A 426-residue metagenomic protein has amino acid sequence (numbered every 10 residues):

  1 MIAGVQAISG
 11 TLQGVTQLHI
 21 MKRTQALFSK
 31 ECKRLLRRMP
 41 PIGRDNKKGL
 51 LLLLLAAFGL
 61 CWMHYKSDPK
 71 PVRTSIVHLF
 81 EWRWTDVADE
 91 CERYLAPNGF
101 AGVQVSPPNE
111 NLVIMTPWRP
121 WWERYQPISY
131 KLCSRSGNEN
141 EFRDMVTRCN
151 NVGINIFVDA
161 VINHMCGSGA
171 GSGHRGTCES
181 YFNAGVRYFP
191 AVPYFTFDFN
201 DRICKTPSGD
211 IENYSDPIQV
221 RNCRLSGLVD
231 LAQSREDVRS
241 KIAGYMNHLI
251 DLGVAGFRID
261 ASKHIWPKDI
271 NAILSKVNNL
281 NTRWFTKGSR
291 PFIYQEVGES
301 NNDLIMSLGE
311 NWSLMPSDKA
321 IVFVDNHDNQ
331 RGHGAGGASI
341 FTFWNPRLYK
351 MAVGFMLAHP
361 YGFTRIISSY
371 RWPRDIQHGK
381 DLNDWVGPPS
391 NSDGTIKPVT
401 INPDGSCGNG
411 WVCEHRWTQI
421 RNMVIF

Functional and structural regions predicted by a protein language model:
M1-R44: Short, low-complexity, Lys/Arg-enriched N-terminal segments of secretory-pathway carbohydrate enzymes
G49-L60: Hydrophobic membrane-insertion alpha-helices, especially the h-region of bacterial N-terminal signal peptides
C61-E90, P97-L252, K268-S307, S313: Substrate-binding/active-site clefts of carbohydrate-active enzymes
V77-H78, G256-S262: Short catalytic-loop micro-motif centered on adjacent basic/acidic residues
G227, I250, V254-F257, D328-S339: Flexible glycine/proline-enriched surface loops and loop-helix/loop-strand junctions
S262, P267-K268: C-terminal, well-structured subdomains that either form a transmembrane helix-short loop-helix hairpin in multi-pass
D303-F426: Active-site-proximal substrate-binding groove within the catalytic cores of carbohydrate-active enzymes
